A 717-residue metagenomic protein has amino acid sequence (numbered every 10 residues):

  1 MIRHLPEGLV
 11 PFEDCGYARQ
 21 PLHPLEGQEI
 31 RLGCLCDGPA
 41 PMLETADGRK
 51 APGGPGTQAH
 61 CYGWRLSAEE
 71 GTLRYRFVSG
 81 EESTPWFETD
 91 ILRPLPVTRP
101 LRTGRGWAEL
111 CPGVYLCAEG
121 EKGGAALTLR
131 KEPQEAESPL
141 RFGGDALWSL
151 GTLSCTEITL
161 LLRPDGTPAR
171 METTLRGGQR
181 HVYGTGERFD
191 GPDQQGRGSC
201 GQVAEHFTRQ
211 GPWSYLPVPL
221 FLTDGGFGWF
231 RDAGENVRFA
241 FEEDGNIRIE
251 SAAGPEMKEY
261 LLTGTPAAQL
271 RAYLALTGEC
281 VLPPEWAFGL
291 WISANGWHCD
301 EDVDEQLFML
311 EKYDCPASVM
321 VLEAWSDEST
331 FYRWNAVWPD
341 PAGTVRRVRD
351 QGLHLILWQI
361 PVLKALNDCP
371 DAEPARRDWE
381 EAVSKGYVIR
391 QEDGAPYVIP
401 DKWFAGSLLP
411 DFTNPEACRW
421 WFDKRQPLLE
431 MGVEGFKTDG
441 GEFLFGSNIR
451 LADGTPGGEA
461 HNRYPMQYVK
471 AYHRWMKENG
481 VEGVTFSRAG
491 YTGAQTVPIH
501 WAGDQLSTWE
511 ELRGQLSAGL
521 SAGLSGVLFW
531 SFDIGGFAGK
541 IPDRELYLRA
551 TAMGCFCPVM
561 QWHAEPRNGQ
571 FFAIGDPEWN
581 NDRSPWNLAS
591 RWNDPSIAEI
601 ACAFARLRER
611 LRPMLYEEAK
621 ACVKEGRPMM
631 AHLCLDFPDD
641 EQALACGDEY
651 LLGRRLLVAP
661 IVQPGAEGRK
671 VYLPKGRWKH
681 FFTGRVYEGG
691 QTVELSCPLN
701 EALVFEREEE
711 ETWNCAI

Functional and structural regions predicted by a protein language model:
M1-D37, D90-W107: Non-catalytic, glycine-rich low-complexity segments
A40-E69: Aromatic-rich carbohydrate-binding modules that target alpha-glucans
L43, G71-E81: Short, aromatic- and glycine-rich surface loops/edge beta-strands on solvent-exposed regions
S79-G80, L92-E285, A294-G296, D300 (+3 more regions): Catalytic and substrate-binding clefts that recognize carbohydrates or anionic sugar/phosphate headgroups
S83-T89: Short Trp-Ser/Thr-centered turn/loop motifs at beta-strand boundaries
R163, P168-T174, R180-V182, F189 (+3 more regions): Aromatic- and carboxylate-enriched substrate-binding clefts and catalytic-loop regions of carbohydrate-active enzymes
G225-F227, G234-N236, P266, N295-W297 (+15 more regions): Short, glycine-/Ser/Thr-/acidic-enriched flexible segments
D314, D350-Q351, R474-N479, Y491 (+2 more regions): Carbohydrate-binding surfaces of carbohydrate-active enzymes
